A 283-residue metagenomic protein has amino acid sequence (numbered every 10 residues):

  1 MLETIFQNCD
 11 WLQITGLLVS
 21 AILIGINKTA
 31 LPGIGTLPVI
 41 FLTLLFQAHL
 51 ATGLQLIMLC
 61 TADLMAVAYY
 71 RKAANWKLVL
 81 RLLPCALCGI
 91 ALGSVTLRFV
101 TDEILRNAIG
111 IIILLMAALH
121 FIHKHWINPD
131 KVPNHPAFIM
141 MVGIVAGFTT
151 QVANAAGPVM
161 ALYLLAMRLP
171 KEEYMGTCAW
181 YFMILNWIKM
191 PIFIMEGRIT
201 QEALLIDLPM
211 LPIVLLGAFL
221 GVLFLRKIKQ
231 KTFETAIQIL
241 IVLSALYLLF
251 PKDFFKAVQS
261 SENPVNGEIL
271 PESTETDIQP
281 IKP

Functional and structural regions predicted by a protein language model:
Q13-L80, V142-G143, G147, G157-V214: Small-residue-rich hydrophobic segments that form or flank transmembrane alpha-helices in multi-pass membrane proteins
I14, L56, G110-I113, A117 (+3 more regions): Residues within membrane-spanning alpha-helices of integral membrane proteins, especially the hydrophobic core/packing
I26, A30, F41, A68 (+7 more regions): Membrane-interface helix caps of multi-pass small-molecule transporters
L50-K124: Membrane helix-loop-helix hairpins that form the core translocation module of multi-pass transporters
M65-A73, G110-N134, L223, A245-S260: Transmembrane helix exit motif
L92-G93, L97, G147-A155, K189 (+1 more regions): Hydrophobic alpha-helical transmembrane segments in multi-pass integral membrane proteins
G221-I241: Interfacial loop-to-transmembrane junctions
F250-P283: Low-complexity, proline/glycine-enriched hydrophobic segments characteristic of transmembrane helices
